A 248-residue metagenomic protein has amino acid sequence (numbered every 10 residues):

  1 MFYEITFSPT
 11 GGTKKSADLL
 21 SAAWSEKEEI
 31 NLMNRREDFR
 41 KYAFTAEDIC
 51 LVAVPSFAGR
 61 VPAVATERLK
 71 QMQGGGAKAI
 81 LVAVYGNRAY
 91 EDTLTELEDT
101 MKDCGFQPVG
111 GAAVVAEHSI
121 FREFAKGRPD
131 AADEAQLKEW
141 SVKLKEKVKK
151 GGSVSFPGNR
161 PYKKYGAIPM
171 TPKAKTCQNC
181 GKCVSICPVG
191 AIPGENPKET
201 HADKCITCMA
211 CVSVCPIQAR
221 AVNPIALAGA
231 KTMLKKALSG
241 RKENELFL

Functional and structural regions predicted by a protein language model:
F2-R35, F39-A167, P224-L248: FMN-binding flavodoxin-like domain, especially the glycine-rich phosphate-binding loop
F7-T10, A174, V189, A202: Aromatic-flanked redox-active Cys/Sec active sites in thiol-based oxidoreductases, especially the WC-centered
G11, A135, K175-Q178, I206: A generic "alpha-helical surface" signal
Q71-Q73, D103-A116, N179-I186, I192 (+2 more regions): Amphipathic repeat-derived elements
K164-S185: Charge-patterned, long linear interaction tracts outside catalytic cores
G181-I206, A210-L227: Iron-sulfur cluster-binding cysteine motifs and their immediate structural context in ferredoxin-like electron-transfer
